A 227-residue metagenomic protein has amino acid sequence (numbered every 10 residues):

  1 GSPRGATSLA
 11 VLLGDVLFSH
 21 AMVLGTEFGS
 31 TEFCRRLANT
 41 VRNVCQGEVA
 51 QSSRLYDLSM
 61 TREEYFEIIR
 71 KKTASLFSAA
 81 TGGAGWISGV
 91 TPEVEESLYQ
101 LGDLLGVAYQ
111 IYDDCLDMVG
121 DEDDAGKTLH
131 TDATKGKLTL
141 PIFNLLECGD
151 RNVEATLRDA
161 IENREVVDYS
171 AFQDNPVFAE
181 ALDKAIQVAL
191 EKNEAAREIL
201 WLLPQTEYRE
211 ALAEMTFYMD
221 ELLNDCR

Functional and structural regions predicted by a protein language model:
G1-R227: All-alpha prenyltransferase/terpene-synthase fold signal
